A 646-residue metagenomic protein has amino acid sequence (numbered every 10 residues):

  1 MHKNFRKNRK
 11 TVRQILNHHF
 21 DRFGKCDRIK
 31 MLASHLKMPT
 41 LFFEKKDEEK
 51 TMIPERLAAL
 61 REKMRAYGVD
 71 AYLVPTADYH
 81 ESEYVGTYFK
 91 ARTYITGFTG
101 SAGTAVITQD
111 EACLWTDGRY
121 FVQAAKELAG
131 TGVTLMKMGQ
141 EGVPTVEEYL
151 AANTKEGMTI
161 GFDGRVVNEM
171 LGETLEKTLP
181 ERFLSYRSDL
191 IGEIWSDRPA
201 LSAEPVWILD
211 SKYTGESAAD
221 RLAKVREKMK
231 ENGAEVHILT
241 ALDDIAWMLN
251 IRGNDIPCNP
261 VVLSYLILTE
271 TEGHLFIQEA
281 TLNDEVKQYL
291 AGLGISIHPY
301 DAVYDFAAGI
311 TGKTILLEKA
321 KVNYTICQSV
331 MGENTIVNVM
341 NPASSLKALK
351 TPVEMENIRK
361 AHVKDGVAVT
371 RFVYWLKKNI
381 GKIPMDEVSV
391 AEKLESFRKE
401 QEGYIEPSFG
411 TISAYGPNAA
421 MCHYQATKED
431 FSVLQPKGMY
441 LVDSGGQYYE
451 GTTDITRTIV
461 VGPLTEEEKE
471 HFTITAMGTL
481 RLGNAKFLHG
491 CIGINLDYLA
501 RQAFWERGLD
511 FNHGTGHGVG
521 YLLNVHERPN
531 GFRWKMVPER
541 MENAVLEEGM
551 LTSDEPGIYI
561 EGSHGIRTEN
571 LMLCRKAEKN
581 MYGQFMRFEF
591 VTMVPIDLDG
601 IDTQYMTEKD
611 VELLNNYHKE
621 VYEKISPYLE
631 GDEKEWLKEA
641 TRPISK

Functional and structural regions predicted by a protein language model:
M1, N17-H18, S34, G516: Intrinsically disordered, low-complexity cationic segments
H2-K7, D210-S211: Extreme N-terminal basic, low-complexity initiation segments that serve as generic localization/processing leaders
K3, R13-D21, V69: Short, low-complexity, intrinsically disordered N-terminal segments
K3-F5, A33, P54-R56: Short, basic/polar N-terminal leader/transit segment immediately after the initiator methionine
K7, Q14, R22-A33, K37-E48: Short, positively charged and aromatic/hydrophobic N-terminal segments
K10, Q14-I15, M31, H513 (+1 more regions): A composition/secondary-structure signal for short, hydrophobic, low-basic-content segments with alpha-helix propensity
V12-I15, H19, R28-K30, G103-V106 (+2 more regions): Residues at secondary-structure transition points
F42-K646: Active-site neighborhoods and metal-handling regions in enzymes and metal-associated proteins
